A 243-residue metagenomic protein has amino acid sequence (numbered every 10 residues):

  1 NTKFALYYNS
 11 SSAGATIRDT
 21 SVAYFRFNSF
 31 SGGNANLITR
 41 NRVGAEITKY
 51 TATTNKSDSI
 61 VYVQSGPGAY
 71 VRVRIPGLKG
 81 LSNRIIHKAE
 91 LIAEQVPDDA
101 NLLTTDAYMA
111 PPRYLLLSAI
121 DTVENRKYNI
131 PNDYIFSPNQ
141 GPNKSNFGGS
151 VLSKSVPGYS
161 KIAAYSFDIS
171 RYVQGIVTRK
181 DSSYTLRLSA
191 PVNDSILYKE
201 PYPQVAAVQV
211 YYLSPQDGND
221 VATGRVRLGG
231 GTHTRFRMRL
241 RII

Functional and structural regions predicted by a protein language model:
N1-I243: Secreted, disulfide-rich extracellular signaling modules
